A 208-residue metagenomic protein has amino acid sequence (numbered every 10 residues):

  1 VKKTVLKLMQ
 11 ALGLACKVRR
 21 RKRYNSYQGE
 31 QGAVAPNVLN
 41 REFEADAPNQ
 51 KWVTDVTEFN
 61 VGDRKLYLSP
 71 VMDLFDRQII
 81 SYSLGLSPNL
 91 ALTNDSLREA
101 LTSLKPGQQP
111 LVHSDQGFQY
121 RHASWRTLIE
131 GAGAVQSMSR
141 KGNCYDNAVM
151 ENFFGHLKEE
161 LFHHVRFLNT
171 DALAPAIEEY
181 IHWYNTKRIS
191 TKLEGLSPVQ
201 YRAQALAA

Functional and structural regions predicted by a protein language model:
V1-A208: Charged DNA-binding/catalytic regions of mobile-element recombinases
